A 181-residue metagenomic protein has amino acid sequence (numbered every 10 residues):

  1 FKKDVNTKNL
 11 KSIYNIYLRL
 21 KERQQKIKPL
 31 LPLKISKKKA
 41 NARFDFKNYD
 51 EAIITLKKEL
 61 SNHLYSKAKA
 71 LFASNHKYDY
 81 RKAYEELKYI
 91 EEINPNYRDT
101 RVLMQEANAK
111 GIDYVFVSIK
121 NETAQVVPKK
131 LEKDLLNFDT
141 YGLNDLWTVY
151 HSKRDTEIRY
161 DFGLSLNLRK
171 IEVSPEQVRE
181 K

Functional and structural regions predicted by a protein language model:
F1-A107: Alpha-helical protein-protein interaction scaffolds
T7, E59-S66, I112, V126-L135 (+1 more regions): Short, surface-exposed, charge-dense and proline/glycine-enriched linear segments
L20, A68, V117, L135 (+1 more regions): Generic structural hydrophobic/aromatic packing signal, biased to beta-strands
V102, E106-A109, K130, Y141 (+1 more regions): Short loop/turn and low-complexity linker motifs enriched in small/turn-promoting residues
V102, N144-K153: N-terminal post-signal-peptidase region of extra-cytosolic proteins
N108-F116: Coiled-coil termination/hinge junctions
V117-N144: An acidic helix/loop motif centered on a single conserved Asp/Glu that marks catalytic or ligand-interacting sites
S118, V149-Q177, K181: A short, hydrophobic beta-strand-centered structural micro-motif
